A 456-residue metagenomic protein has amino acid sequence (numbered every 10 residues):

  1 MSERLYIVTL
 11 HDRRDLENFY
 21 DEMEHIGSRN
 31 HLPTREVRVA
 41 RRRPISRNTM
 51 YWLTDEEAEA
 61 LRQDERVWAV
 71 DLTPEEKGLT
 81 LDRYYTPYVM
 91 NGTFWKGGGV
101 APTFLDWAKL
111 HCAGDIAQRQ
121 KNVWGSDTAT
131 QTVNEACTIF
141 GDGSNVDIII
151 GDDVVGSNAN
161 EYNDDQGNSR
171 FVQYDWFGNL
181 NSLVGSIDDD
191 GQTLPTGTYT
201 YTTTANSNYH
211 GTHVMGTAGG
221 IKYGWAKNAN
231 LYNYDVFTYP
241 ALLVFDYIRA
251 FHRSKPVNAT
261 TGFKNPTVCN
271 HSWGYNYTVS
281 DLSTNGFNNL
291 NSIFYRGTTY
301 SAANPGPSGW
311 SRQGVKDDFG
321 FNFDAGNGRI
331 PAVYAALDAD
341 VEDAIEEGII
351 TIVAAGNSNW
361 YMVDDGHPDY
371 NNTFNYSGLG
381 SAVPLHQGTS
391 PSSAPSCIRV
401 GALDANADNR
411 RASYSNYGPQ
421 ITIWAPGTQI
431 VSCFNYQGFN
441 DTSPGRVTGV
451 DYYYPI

Functional and structural regions predicted by a protein language model:
M1-R83: Inhibitory N-terminal propeptides of secreted protease zymogens
L10-H11, T73-E75, I150-V154, T217-G220 (+7 more regions): Active-site-proximal beta-strand/loop segments in catalytic clefts of secreted hydrolases
F19-E22, T54-E57, N158, H210-V214 (+4 more regions): Stable alpha-helical elements in mature extracytoplasmic
R35-R38, Q63-D147, S157-E161: Protease zymogen maturation seam
L79, Y277-T278, W360, A407 (+1 more regions): Short glycine-rich, flexible loops that bind phosphorylated cofactors or substrates
T130-Y247, N258-V268, N276-G286, E346-G348 (+3 more regions): Subtilisin-like serine protease catalytic core
D152, Y376-I456: Extracellular S/T/G-rich loop segment that most often corresponds to the catalytic His/Ser-adjacent loop
V236-S392, T448-I456: Substrate-binding/access-modulating region of protease and related hydrolase catalytic domains
